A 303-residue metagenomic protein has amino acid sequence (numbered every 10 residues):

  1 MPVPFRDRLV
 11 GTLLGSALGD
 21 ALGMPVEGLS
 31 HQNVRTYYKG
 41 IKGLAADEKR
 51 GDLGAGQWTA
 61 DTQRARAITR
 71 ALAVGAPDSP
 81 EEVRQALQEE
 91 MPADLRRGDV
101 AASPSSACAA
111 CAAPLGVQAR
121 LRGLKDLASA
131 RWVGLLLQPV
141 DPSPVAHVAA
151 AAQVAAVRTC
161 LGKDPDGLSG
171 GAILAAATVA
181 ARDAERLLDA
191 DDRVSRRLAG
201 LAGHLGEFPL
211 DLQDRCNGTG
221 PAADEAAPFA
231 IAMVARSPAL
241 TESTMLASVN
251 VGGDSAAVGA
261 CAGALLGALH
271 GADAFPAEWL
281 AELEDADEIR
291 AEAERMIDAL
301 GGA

Functional and structural regions predicted by a protein language model:
M1-A303: Structured, active/binding-site neighborhoods that engage oxygen-rich ligands
